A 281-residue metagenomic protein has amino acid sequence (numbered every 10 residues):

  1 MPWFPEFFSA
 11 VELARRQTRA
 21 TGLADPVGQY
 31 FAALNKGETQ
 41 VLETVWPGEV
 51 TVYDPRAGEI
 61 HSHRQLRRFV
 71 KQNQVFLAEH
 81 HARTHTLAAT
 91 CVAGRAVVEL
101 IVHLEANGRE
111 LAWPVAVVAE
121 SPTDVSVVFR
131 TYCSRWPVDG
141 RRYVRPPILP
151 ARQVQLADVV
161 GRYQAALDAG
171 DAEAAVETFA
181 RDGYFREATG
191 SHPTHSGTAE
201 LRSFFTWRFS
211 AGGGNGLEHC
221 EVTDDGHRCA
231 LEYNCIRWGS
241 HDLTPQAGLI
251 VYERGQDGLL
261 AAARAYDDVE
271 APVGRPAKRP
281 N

Functional and structural regions predicted by a protein language model:
M1-Q40, T44, G48, W136-E177 (+2 more regions): Short, low-complexity N-terminal intrinsically disordered segments enriched in polar/charged residues
M1-T18, K71-Q155, R202-N281: A beta-strand edge to alpha-helix "cap/lid" segment located at domain peripheries
R15, V27, T51, P55 (+5 more regions): Residue-level detector of alpha-helix boundaries and kinks
A20-G22, A32, T39-G94, A172-H227: A solvent-exposed, acidic/Ser-Thr-rich amphipathic alpha-helical stretch
L34, V45, V52, V118-S126 (+6 more regions): Generic hydrophobic secondary-structure signal
